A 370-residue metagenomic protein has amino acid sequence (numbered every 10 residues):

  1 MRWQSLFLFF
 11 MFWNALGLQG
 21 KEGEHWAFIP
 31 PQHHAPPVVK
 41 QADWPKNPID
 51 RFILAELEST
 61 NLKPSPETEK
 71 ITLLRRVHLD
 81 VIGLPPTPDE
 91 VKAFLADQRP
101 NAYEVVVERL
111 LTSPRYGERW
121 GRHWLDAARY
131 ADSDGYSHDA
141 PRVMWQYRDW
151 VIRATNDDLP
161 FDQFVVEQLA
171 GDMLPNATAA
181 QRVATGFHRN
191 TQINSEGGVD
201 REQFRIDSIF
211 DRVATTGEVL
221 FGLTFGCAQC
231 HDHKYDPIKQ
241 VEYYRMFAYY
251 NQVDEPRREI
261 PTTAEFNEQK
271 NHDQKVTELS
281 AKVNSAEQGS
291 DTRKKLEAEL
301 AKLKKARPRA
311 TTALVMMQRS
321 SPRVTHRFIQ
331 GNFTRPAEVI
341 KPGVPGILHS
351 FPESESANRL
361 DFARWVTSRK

Functional and structural regions predicted by a protein language model:
S5-A15: Bacterial N-terminal signal peptides
L16-G20: Sec/Tat signal peptide C-region and signal peptidase I cleavage site
K21-N267, M317-P336, I340-K341, L360: Short, structured secondary-structure elements that scaffold catalytic or ligand/cofactor-binding regions
T216-L220, G226, H349-K370: C-terminal substrate/ligand-recognition segments
A264-K302: Mature extracytoplasmic enzyme cores
E297-I329: Coiled-coil termination/hinge junctions
E338-F351: Reverse-transcriptase-like RNA-dependent polymerase core
